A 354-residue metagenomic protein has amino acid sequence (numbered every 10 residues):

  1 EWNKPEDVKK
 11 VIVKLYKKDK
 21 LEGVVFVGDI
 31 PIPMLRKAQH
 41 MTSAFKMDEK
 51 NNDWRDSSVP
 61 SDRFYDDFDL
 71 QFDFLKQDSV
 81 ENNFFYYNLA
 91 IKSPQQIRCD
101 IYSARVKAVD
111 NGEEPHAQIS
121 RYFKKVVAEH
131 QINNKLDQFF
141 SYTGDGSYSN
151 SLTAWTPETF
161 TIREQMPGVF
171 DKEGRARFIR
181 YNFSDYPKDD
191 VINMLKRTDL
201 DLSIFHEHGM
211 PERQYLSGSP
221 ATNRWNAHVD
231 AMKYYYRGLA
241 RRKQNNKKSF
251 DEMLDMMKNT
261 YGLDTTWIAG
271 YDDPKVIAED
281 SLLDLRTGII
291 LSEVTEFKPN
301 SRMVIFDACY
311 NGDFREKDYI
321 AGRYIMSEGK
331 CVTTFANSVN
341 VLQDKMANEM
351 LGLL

Functional and structural regions predicted by a protein language model:
E1-L354: Cysteine-dependent hydrolase recognition
